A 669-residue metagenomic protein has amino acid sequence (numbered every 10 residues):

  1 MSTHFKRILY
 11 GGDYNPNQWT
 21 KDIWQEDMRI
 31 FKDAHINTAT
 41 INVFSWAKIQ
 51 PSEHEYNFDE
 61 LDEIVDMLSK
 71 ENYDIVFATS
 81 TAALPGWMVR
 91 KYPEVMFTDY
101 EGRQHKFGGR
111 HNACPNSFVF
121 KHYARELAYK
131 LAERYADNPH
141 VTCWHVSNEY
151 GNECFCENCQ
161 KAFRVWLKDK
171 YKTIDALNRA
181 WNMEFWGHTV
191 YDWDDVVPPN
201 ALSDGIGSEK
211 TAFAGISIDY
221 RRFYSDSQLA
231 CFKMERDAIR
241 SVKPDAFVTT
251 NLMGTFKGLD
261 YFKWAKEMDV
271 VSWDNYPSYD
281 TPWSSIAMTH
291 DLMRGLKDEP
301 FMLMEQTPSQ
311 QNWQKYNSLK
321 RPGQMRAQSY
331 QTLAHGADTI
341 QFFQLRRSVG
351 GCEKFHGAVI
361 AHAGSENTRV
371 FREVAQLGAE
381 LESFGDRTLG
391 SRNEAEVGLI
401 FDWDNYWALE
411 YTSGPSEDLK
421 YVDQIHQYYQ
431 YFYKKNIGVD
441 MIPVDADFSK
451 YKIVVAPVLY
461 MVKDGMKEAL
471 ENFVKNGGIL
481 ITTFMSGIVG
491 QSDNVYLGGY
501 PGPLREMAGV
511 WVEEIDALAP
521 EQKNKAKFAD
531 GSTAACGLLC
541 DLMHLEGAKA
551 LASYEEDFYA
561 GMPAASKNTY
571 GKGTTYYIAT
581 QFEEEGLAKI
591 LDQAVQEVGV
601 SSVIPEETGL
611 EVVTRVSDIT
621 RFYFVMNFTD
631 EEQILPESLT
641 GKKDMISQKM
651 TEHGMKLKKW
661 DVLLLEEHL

Functional and structural regions predicted by a protein language model:
M1-T40, P51, D66-M67, D74 (+1 more regions): N-terminal carbohydrate-binding accessory modules
K6-I8, H35-N37, S69-I75, D137-T142 (+6 more regions): Short, well-ordered coil/turn segments that N-cap beta-strands
L9-W19, F44-D59, K106-R125, S147-C154 (+6 more regions): The substrate-binding groove and active-site-proximal loops of carbohydrate-active enzymes, especially glycoside
G12, F31, A39, L68 (+8 more regions): Conserved, mostly hydrophobic/aromatic
W19-D33, A124-K130, M253-K263, R321-S329: Short, acidic/polar
E26-K32, T40-G102, E235-V242, Y460: Aromatic-lined substrate-binding rim segments of carbohydrate-active enzymes
G102-V270, D274-D291: Polysaccharide-binding and catalytic clefts of secreted carbohydrate-active enzymes
V196, N200, D245, G254 (+2 more regions): Carbohydrate-binding surfaces of carbohydrate-active enzymes
